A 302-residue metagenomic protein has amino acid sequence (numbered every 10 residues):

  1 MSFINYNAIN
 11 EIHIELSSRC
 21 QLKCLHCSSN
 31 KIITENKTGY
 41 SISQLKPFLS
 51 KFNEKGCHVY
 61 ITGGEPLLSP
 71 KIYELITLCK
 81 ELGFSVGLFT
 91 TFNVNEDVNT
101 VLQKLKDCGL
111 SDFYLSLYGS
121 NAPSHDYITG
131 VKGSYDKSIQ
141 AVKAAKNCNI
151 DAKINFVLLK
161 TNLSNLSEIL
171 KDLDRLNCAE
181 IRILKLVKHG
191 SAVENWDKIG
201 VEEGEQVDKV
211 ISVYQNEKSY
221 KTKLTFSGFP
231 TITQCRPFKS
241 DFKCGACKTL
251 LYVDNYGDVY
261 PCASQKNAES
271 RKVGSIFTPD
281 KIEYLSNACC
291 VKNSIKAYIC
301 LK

Functional and structural regions predicted by a protein language model:
M1-D112: Conserved alpha-helical substructure of the radical SAM core
M1-N10, R236-K243, V253-K302: Flexible mid-to-C-terminal extensions adjoining Fe-S/redox cofactors in radical SAM and related proteins
E11, E15, K153, V157 (+1 more regions): Conserved beta-strand segments that form the floor/walls of ligand-binding pockets within enzyme and binding domains
C20, C24-C27, C244-C247, C262: Short cysteine clusters
H26, N30-I33, E202, L250 (+2 more regions): Secreted/processed peptides and extracellular or luminal domains of membrane proteins
E35-Y40, K104-S111, S116-Y118, P123-A246 (+2 more regions): Radical SAM enzyme [4Fe-4S]-AdoMet core and its adjacent flexible, acidic and glycine-rich loops/tails across
P66, N93, S120, L159 (+1 more regions): Short, glycine/serine-rich, charged loops/turns that create anion-binding and catalytic segments at active sites
P66, N95, L158, L186 (+1 more regions): Hydrophobic pocket-lining residues within nucleotide cofactor-binding pockets
